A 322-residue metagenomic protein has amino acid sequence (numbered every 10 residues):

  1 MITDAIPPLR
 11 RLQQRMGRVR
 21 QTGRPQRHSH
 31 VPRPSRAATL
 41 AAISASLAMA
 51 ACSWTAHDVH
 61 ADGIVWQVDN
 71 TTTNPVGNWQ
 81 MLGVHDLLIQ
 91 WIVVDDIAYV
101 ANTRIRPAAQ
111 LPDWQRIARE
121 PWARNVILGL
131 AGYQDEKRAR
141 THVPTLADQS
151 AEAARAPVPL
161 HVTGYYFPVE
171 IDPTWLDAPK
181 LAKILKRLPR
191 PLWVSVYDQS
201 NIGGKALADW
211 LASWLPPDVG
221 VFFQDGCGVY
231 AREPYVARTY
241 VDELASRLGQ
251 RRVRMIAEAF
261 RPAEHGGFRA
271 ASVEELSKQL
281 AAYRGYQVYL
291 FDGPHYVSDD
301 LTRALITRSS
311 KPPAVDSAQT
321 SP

Functional and structural regions predicted by a protein language model:
I2, V19, P34, C52-H60: Long terminal accessory regions outside catalytic cores
A5, S29-V31, V59, S317: Short linear motifs in intrinsically disordered/low-complexity regions
L9-L12, L40: Leucine-biased recognition of intrinsically disordered, low-complexity hydrophobic segments
M16, Q21, Q26-A41: Bacterial N-terminal signal peptides that target proteins for export
L40-A50: Bacterial N-terminal signal peptides
S53-P322: Glycan-processing catalytic domains of CAZymes
